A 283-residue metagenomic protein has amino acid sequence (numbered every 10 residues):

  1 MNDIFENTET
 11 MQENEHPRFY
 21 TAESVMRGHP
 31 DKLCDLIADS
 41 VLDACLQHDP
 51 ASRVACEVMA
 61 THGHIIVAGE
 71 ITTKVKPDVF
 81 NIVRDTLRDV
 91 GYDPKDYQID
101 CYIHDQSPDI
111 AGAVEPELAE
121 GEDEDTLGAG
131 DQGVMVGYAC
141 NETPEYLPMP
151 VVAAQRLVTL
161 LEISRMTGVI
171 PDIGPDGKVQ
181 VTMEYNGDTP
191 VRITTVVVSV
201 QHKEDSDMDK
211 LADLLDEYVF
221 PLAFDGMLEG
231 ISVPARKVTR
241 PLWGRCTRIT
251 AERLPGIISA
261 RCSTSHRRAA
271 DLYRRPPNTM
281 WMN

Functional and structural regions predicted by a protein language model:
N2-A55: N-terminal, positively charged regions that mediate nucleic acid binding
T21, G63, N81, R88 (+1 more regions): Glycine-rich, mobile lid/loop segments that gate access to catalytic sites or pores
R27-L46, A139-T159, A270-N283: Alpha-helical support elements that line or immediately flank enzyme active sites and cofactor-binding pockets
A55-T73: Short, charge-patterned binding micro-sites
T73-L87: Active-site-surrounding "flap" and adjacent substrate/cofactor-binding loops of secreted or lumenal enzymes, prototyped
P77, Y92-D93: Acidic, low-complexity central loop/insert segments
T247-N283: C-terminal catalytic subdomain
